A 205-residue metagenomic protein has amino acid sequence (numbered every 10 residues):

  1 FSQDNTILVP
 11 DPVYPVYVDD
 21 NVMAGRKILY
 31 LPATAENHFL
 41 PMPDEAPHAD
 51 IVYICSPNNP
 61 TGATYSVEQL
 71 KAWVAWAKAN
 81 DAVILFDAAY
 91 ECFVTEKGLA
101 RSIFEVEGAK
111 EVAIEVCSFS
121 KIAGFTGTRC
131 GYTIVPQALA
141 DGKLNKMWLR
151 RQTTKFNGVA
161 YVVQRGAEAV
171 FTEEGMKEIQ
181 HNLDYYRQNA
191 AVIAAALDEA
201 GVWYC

Functional and structural regions predicted by a protein language model:
F1-T6, D20: Phosphate-binding glycine-rich loop
N5, R26, A79-V83, A109-E111: A short helix->loop->beta-strand "cap" motif at the edges of active sites that frequently abuts
L8, L29, L85, I114-V116 (+1 more regions): Structural detector of well-ordered beta-strand residues that form the stable sheet scaffold of enzyme domains
V16-M23: Hydrophobic alpha-helical segments in the ANL/AMP-binding
L29-F104: Active-site phosphate-binding strand-loop segment of PLP-dependent enzymes
V106-D184, A191-L197: Conserved core segment of the aminotransferase class I/II
R187, G201-C205: Conserved PLP-binding catalytic core of the aspartate aminotransferase-like
